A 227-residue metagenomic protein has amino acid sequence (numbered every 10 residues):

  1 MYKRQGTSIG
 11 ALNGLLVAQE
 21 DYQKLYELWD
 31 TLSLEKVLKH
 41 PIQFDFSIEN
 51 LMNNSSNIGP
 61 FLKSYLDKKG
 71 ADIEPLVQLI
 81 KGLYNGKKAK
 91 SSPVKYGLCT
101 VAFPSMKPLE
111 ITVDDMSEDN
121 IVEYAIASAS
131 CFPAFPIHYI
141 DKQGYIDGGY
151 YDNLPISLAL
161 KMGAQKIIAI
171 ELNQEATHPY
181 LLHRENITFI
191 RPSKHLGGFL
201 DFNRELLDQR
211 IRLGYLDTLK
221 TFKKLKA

Functional and structural regions predicted by a protein language model:
M1-T7, L15-A227: Patatin-like phospholipase
